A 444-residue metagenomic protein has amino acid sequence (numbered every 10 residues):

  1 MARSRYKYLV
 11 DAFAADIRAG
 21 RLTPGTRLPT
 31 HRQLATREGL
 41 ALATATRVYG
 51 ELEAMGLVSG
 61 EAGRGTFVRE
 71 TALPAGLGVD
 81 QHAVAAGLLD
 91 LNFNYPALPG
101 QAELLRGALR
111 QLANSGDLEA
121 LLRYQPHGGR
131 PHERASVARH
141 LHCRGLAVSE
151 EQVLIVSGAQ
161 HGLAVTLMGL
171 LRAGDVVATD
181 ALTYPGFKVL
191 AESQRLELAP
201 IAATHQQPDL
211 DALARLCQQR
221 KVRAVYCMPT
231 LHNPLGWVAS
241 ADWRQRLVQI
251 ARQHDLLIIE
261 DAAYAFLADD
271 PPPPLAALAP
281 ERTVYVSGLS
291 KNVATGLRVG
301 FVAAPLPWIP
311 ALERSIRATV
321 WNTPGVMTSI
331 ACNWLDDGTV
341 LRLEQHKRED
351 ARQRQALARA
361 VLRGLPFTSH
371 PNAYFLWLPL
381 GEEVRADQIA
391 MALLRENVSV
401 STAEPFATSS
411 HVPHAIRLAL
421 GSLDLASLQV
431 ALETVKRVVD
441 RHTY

Functional and structural regions predicted by a protein language model:
M1-A113, L122, E133, R317-P324 (+9 more regions): N-terminal basic, amphipathic alpha-helical segments
S59-G60, V148, V400-S401: Short beta-strand "wing" residues that participate in macromolecule-binding interfaces
G63, S149-E150, S369-L376: Short Gly/Ser/Thr- and Asp/Glu-enriched loop/turn motifs at secondary-structure junctions
P96, P229-N233, K291, L423: Short glycine-rich anion-binding loops that position phosphate/pyrophosphate groups of nucleotides and phosphorylated
A120-H254, I259, A265-V284, R441-T443: Conserved core of the PLP fold type I
Y285-V361, P366-H370: PLP-dependent aminotransferase class I/II
A303, W377-P379, A419-G421: Short hydrophobic/aromatic beta-strand micro-patches that form the beta-sheet surface supporting nucleotide- or nucleic
P405-S410: AMP-binding (ANL) adenylation modules
